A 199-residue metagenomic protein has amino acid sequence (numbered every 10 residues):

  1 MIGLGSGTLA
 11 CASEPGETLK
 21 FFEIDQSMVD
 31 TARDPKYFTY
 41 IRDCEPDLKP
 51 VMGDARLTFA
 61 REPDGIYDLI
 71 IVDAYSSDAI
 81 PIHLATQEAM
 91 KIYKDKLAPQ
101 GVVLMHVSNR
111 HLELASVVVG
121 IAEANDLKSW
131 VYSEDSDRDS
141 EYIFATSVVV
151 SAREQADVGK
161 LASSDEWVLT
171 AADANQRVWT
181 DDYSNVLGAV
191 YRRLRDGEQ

Functional and structural regions predicted by a protein language model:
M1: Class I SAM-dependent methyltransferase core
S6-G16: Conserved SAM-binding loop of SAM-dependent methyltransferases across substrates and taxa, primarily the Class I
T18, D30, P35-L48, G53-R61 (+4 more regions): Soluble small-group transferase modules, centered on the S-adenosyl donor enzyme superfamily
F21-Q26: Conserved acidic E/D residue at the C-terminus of a beta-strand in Rossmann-like folds
A60-I71: A short acidic, Gly/Pro-enriched loop at the edge of an enzyme's catalytic core that lines a small-molecule cofactor
S77-A85: Glycine/threonine-rich flexible loop motifs
A85-P99: A short glycine-rich, Lys/Arg-flanked "PGG" loop and its adjoining helix->strand segment in the class I
Q100-V107: Conserved beta-strand signature within the Rossmann-like core of class I S-adenosyl-L-methionine
